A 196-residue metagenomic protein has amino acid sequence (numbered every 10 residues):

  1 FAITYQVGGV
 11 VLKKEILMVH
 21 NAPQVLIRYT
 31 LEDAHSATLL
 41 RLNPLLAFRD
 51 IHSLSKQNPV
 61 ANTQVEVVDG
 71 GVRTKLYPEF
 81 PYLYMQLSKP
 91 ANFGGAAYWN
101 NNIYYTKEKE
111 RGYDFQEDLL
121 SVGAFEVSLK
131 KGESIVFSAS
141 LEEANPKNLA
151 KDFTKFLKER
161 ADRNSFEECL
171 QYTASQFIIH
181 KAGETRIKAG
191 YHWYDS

Functional and structural regions predicted by a protein language model:
F1-S196: Acidic, mature catalytic/reactive cores of soluble proteins
